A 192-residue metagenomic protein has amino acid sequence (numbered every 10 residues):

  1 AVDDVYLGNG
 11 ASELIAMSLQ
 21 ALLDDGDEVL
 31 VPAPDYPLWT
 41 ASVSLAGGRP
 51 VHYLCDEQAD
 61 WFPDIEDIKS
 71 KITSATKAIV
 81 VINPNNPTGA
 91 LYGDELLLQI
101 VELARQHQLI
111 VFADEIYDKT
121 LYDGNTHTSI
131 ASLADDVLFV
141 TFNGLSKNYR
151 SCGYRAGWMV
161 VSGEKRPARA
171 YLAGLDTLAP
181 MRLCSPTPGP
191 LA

Functional and structural regions predicted by a protein language model:
A1-E28: Phosphate-binding glycine-rich loop
M17, W39, I100: Aromatic/hydrophobic pocket-lining residues that form π-stacking "cages" and hydrophobic walls in ligand
A21, A41-V43, L103: Hydrophobic/aromatic ligand-binding patch that stacks against planar heteroaromatic rings of cofactors or nucleotides
L45-V51: A short helix-loop-beta submotif of the ANL/AMP-binding
A46, Q106-H107, V137: Helix C-cap/helix->beta junction micro-motif
V51, D56-N125: Active-site phosphate-binding strand-loop segment of PLP-dependent enzymes
S132-A192: Conserved core segment of the aminotransferase class I/II
